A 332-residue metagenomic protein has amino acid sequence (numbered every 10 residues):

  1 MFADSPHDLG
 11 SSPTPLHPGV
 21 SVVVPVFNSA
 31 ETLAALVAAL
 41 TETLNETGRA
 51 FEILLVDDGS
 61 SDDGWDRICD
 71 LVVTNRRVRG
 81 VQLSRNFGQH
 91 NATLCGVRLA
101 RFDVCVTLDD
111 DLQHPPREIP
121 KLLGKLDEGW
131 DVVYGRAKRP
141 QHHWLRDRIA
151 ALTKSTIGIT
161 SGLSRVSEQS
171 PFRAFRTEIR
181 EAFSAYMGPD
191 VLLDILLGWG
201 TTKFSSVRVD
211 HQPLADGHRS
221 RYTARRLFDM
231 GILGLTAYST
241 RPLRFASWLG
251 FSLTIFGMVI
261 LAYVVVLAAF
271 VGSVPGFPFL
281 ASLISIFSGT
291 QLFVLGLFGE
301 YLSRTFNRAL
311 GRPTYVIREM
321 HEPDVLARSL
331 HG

Functional and structural regions predicted by a protein language model:
M1-L16, L192-G332: Hydrophobic helical membrane-anchoring modules
F2-H143, H331-G332: Structured catalytic core of nucleotide-sugar glycosyltransferases
A35, E42, D66, A151-K154 (+2 more regions): Generic recognition of well-ordered alpha-helical segments within structured catalytic/regulatory domains
L40, G96, D111, V133 (+5 more regions): Residue-level signature of catalytic and energy-coupling elements of molecular machines, predominantly ATP/GTP-dependent
N45, E181-G188, A237-T240: Amphipathic alpha-helical interaction elements
T74, D103, E128-G129, I159 (+3 more regions): Structured helix-beta-strand junction loops
R79-R85, Q89-L99, Q113-V191, Q212-I232: Acceptor/aglycone-binding surface of glycosyltransferases and processive sugar-polymer synthases
